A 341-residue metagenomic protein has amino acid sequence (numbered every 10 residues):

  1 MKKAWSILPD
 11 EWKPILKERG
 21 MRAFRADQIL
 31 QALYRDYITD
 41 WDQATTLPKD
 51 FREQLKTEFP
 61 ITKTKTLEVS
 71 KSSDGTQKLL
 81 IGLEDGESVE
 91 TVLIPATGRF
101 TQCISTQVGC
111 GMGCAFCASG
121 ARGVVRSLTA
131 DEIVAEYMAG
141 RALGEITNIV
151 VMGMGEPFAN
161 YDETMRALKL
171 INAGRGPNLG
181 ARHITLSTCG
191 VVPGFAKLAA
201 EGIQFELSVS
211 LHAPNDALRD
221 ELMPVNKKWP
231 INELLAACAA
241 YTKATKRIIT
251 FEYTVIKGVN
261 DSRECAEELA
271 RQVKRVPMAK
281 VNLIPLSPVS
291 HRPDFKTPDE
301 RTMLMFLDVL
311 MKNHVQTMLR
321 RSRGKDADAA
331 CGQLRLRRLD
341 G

Functional and structural regions predicted by a protein language model:
M1-V89, A239-R247, V255-G341: Auxiliary Fe-S-binding modules of radical SAM enzymes
S70-S72, S105-T106, S119, S187 (+1 more regions): Short linear Ser/Thr-Pro motifs
Q77, V89, F100-I104, M112 (+1 more regions): Generic beta-strand structural signal
D85-R99: P-loop NTP-binding catalytic core
P95-D131: Canonical Radical SAM [4Fe-4S] cluster-binding loop centered on the CxxxCxxC motif and its immediate flanking residues
G120-N148: Conserved alpha-helical substructure of the radical SAM core
R141-N148, G153-N313, T317-R320: Conserved AdoMet/S-adenosylmethionine-binding subsite of the radical SAM
